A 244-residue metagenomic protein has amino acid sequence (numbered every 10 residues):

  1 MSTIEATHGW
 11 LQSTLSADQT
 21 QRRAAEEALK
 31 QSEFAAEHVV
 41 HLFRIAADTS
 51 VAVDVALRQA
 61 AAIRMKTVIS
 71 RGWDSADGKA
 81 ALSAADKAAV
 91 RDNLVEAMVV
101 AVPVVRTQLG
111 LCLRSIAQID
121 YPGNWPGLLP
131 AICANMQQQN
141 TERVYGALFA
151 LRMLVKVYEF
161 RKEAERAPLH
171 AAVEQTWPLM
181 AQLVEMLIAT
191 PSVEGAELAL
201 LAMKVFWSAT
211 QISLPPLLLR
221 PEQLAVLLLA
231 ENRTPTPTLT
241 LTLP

Functional and structural regions predicted by a protein language model:
M1-P244: Karyopherin-beta/Importin-beta family HEAT-repeat alpha-solenoid scaffold
